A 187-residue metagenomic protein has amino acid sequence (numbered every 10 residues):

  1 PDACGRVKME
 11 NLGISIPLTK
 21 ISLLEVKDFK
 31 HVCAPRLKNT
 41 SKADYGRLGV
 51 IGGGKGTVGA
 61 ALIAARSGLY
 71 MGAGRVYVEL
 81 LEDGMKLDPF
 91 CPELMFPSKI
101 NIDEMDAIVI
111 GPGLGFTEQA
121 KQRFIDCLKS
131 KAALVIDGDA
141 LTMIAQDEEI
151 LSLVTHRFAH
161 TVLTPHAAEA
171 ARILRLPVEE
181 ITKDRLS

Functional and structural regions predicted by a protein language model:
D2-G138, T142-S187: Small-residue (G/A/S/T)-rich helix-start motifs and N-terminal tracts that mark the onset
